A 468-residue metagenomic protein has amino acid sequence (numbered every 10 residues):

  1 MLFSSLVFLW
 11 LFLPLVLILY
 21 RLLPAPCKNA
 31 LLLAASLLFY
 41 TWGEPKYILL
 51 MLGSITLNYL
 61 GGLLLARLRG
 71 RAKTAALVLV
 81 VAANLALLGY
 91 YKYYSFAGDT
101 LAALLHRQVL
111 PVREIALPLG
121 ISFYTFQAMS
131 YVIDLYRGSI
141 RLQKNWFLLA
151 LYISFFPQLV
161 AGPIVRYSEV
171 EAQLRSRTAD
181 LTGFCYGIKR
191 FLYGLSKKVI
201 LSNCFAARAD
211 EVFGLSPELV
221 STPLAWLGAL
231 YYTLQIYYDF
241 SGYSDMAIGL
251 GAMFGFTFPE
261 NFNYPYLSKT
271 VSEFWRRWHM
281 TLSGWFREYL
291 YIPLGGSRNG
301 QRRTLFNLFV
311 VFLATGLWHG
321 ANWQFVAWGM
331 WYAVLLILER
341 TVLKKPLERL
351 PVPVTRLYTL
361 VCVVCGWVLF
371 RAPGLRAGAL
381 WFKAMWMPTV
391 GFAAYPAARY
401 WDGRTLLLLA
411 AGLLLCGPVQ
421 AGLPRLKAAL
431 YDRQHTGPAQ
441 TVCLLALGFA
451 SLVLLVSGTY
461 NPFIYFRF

Functional and structural regions predicted by a protein language model:
M1-R467: Membrane-embedded transmembrane alpha-helical bundles that form the catalytic cores of multi-pass lipid-modifying
